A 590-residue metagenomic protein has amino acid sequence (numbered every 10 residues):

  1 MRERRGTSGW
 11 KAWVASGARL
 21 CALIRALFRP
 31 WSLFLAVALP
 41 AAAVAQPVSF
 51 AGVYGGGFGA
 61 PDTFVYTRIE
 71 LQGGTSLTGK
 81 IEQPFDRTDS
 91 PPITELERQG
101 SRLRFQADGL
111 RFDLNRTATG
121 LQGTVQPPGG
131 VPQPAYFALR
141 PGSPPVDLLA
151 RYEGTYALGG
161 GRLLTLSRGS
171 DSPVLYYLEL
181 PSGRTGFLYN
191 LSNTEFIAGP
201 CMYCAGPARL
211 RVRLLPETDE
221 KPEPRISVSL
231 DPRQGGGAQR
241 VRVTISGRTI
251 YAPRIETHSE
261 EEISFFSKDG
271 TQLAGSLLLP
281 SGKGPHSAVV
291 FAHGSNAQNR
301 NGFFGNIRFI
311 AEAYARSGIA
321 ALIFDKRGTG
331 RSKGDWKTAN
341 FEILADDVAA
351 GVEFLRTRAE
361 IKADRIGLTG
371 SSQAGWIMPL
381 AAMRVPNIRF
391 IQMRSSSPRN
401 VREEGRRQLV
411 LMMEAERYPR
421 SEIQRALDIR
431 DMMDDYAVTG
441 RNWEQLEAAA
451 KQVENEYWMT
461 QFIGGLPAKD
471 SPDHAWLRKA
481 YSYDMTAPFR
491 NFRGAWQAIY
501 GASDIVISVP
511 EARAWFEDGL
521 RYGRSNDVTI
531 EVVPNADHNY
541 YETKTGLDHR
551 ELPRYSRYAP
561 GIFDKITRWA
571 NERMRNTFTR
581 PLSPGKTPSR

Functional and structural regions predicted by a protein language model:
A45-I263, D269, G302, R590: Peripheral terminal and inter-domain segments
N299-I310, K326: The serine-hydrolase catalytic nucleophile loop
A311-R331: Conserved alpha/beta-hydrolase
A339-R358: Alpha/beta-hydrolase active-site loop
F354-E414, Y418: Primarily recognizes the serine-hydrolase "nucleophile elbow" in alpha/beta-hydrolase and SGNH/GDSL folds
Q392-R490: Accessory cap/linker subdomain of secreted extracellular hydrolases
F492, A498-Y500: Short beta-strand/loop motif that positions the catalytic acidic residue of the alpha/beta-hydrolase fold
I505-E511: Conserved alpha/beta-hydrolase "acid-adjacent" motif
